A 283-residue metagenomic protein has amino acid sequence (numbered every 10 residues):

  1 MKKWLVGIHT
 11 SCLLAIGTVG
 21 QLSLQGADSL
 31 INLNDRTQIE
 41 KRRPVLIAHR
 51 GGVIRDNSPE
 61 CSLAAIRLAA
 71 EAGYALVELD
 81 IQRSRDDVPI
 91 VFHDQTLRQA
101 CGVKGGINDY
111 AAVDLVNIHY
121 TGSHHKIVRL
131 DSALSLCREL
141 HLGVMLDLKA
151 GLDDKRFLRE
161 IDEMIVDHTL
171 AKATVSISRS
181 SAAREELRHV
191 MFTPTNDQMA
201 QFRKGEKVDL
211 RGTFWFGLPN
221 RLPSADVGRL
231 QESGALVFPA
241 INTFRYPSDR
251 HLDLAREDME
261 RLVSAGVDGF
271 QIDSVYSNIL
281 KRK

Functional and structural regions predicted by a protein language model:
M1-C12: Bacterial N-terminal signal peptides that target proteins for export
H9, G17-K283: Phosphate-group recognition and catalysis centered on beta-loop-alpha active-site segments
